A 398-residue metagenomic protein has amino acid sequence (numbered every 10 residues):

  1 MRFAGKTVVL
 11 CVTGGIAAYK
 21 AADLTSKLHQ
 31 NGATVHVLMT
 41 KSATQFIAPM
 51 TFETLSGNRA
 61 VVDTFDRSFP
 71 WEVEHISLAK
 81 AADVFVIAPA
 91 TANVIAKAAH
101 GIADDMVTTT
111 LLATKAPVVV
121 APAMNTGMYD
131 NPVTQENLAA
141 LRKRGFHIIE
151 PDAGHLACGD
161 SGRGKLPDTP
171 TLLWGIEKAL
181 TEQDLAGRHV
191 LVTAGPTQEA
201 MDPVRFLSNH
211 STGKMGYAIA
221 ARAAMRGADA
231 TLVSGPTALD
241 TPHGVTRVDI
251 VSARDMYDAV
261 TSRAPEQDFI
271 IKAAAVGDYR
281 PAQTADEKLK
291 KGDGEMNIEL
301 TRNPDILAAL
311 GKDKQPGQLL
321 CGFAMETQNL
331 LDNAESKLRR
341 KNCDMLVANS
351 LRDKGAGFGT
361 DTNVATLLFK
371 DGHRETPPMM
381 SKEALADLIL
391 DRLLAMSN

Functional and structural regions predicted by a protein language model:
M1-V120, N125-N398: A cross-family phosphate/adenosyl-ligand binding-site feature
